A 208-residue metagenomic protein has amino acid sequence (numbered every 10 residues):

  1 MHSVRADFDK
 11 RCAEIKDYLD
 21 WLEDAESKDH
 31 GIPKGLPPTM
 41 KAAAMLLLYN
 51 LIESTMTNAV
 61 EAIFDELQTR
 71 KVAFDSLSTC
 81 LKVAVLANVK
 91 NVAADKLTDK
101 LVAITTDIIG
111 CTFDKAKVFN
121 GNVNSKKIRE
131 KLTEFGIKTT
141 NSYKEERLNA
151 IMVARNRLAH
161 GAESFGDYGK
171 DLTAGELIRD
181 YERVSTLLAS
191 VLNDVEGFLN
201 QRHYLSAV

Functional and structural regions predicted by a protein language model:
M1-A43, V60, D75-S76: Charged alpha-helical initiation segments
H2-D17, D24, K131, T140-V208: Polyanionic, low-complexity intrinsically disordered segments
S3, I32, L36-L48, I52 (+2 more regions): Conserved aromatic-histidine-acidic binding/catalytic patches
D17-P33, L101, N120-N124, K131 (+1 more regions): N-proximal short alpha-helices
G31, L67-Q68, N200: Sparse recognition of residues in long alpha-helices and their boundaries
L47-L48, T55-T139, K144, L148: Helix-loop junctions and short alpha-helical segments
I52-M56, N156-A159: Short alpha-helix boundary/capping elements
